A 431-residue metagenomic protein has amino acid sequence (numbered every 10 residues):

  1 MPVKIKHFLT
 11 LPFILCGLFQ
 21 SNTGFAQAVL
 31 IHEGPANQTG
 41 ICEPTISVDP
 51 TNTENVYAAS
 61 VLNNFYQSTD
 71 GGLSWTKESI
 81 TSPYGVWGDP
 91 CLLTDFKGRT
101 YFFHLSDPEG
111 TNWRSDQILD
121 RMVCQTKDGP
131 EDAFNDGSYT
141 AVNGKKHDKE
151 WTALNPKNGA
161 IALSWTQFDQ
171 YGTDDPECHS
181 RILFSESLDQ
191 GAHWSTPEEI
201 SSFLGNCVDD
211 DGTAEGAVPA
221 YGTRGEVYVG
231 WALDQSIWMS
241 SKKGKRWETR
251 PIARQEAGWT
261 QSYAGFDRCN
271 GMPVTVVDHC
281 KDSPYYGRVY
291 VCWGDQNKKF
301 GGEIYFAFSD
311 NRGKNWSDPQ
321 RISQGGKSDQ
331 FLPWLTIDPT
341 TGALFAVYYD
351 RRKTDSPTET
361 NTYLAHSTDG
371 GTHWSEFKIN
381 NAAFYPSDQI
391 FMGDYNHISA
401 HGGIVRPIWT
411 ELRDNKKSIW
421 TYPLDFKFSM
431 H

Functional and structural regions predicted by a protein language model:
M1-F8: N-terminal secretory signal peptides that target proteins for export/translocation
T10-L15: Hydrophobic helical h-region of N-terminal Sec-dependent signal peptides in bacterial secretory/periplasmic proteins
L18: Hydrophobic ligand-binding cavity/cleft-lining segments
A26-H431: Extracellular, repeat-based ectodomains that mediate carbohydrate processing or recognition
